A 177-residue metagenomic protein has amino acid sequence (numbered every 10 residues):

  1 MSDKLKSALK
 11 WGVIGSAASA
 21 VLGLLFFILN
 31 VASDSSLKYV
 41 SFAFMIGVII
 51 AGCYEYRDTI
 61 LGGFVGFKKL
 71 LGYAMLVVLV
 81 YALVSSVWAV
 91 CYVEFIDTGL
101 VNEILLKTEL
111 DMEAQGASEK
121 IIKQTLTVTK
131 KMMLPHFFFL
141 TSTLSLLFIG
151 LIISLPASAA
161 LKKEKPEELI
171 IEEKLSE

Functional and structural regions predicted by a protein language model:
M1, K165-E177: Low-complexity, intrinsically disordered extramembrane tails and loops of integral membrane proteins
M1-E55: Transmembrane alpha-helical insertion/packing segments
A8-L9, A89, V93, S145: Polytopic transmembrane helical bundles with strong interfacial aromatic enrichment
V13-A17, M75-L83: Selective transmembrane-helix segments that form parts of the transport pathway or gating/packing helices in multipass
E55-L70, E94: Membrane-helix interface/capping segments
V78-G99: C-terminal halves and exits of single transmembrane alpha-helices
I96-M132: Membrane-interface interhelical loops and short interface/amphipathic helices in multi-pass inner-membrane
L134-E164: Transmembrane alpha-helical segments in integral membrane proteins
